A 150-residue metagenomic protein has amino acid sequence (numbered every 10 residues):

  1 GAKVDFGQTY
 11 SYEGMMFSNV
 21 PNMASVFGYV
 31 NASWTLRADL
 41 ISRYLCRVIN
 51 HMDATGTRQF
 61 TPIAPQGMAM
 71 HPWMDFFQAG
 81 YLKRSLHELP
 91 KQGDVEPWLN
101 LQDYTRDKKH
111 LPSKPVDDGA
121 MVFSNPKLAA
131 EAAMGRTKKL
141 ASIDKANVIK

Functional and structural regions predicted by a protein language model:
G1-F6: Glycine-rich beta-alpha-beta "Rossmann" dinucleotide-binding loop(s) and their flanking helix/strand
S11, N19-I149: C-terminal, flexible cofactor-proximal segment of oxidoreductases
